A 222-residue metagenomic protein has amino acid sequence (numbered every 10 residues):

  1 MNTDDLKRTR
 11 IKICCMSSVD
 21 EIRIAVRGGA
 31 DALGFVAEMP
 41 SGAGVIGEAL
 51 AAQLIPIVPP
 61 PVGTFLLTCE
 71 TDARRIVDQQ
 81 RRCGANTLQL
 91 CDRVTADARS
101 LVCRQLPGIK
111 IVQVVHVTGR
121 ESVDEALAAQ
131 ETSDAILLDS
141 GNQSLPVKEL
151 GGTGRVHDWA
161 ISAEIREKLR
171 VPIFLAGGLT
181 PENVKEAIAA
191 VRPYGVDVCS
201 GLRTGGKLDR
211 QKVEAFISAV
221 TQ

Functional and structural regions predicted by a protein language model:
N2-G195, S200-Q222: Conserved N-terminal beta1-alpha1 strand-loop-helix module at the mouth
